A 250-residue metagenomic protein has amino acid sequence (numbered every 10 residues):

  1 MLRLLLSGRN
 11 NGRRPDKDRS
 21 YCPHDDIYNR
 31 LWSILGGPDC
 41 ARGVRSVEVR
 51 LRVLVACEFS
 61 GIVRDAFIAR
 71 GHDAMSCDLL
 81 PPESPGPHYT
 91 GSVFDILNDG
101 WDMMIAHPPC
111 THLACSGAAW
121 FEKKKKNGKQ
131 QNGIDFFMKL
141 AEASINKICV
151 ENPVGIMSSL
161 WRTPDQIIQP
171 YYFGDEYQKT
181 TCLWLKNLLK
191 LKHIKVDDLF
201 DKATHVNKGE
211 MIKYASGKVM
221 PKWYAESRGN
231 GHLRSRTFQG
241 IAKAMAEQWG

Functional and structural regions predicted by a protein language model:
N10, D16-Y21, D26-N29, D39: Intrinsic-disorder-associated, low-complexity terminal segments enriched in Asp/Asn/His/Tyr and depleted of Lys/Arg
R13-R14, V44: Glycine-centered signal
R30-G250: Conserved active-site and SAM-binding loop architecture of S-adenosyl-L-methionine-dependent nucleic-acid
